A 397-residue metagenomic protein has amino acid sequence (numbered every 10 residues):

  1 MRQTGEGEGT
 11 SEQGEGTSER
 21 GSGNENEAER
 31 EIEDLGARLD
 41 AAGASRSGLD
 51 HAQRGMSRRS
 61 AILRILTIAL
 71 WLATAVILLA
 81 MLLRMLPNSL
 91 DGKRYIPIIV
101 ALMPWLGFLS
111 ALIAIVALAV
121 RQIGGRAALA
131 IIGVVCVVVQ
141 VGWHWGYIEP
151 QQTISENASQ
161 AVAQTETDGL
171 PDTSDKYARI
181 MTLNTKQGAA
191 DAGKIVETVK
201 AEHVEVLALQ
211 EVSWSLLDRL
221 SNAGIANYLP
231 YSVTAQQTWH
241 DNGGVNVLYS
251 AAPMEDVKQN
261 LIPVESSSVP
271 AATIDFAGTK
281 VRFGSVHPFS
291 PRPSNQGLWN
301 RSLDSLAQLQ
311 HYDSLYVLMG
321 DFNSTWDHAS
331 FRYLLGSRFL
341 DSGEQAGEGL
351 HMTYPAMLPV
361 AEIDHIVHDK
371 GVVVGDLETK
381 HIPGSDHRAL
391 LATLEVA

Functional and structural regions predicted by a protein language model:
R2-E6, A28-A223: N-terminal, active-site-proximal structural segment of metallo-dependent hydrolase catalytic domains
T10, T17, T167-G169: Threonine-centered tandem repeat motifs in low-complexity domains
S11, S18, S22, S45-S47: Serine residues within intrinsically disordered or low-complexity segments
S22-G23, R30: Charged, low-complexity intrinsically disordered regions
I180, K186-K200, L209-A397: Soluble catalytic domains of enzymes that build or remodel membrane lipids, polysaccharides, and related
